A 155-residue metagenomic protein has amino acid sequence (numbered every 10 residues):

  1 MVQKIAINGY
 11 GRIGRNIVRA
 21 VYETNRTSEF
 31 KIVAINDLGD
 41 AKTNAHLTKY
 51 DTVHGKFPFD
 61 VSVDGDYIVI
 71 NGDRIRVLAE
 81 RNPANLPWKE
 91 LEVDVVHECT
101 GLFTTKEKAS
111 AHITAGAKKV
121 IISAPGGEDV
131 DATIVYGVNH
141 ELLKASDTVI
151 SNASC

Functional and structural regions predicted by a protein language model:
M1-C155: N-terminal Rossmann-like NAD(P) cofactor-binding subdomain of oxidoreductases, focused on the glycine-rich
